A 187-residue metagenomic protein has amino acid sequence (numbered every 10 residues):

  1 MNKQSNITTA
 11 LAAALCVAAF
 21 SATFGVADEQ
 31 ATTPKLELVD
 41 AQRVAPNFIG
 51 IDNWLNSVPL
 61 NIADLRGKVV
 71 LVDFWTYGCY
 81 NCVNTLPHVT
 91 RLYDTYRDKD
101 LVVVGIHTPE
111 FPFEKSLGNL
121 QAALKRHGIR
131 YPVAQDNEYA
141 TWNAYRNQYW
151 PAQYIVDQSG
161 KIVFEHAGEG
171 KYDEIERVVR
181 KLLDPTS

Functional and structural regions predicted by a protein language model:
N2-L11: Bacterial N-terminal signal peptides that target proteins for export
A12-S21: Bacterial N-terminal signal peptides
D28-A63: N-terminal "domain-start" segment that seeds a small globular fold
W54, W75-G78, C82, W142 (+1 more regions): Signature tryptophan residues that serve as conserved aromatic anchors
L60-V83, V89, V103-V104: Short active-site neighborhood of thiol/selenol oxidoreductases, capturing the structured segment around
K68, A123-Y131, Q135-R180: Thiol/disulfide oxidoreductase modules built on the thioredoxin-like
V83-H127, Q135-N143: Structural microenvironment flanking redox-active thiols in thiol-disulfide oxidoreductases
V179-S187: Short, hydrophobic alpha-helical segments
